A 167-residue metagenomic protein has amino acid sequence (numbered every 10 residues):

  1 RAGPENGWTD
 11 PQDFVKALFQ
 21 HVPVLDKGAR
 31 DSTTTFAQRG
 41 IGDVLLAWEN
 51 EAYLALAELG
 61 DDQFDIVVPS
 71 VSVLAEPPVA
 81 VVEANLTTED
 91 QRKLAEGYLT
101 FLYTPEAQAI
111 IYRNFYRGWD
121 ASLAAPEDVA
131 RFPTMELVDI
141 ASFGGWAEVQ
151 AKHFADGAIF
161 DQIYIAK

Functional and structural regions predicted by a protein language model:
R1-D13, T88-E89, R113-R117: Mature, Sec-exported extracytoplasmic domains of Gram-positive
A2-E5, I66-P69, T88-D90, F101-T104: Short, surface-exposed linear patches
G3-P69: Ligand-binding pocket segment of bilobal, Venus flytrap-like solute-binding proteins
D31-T34, V81-E83, Y116: N-terminal low-complexity, Ser/Thr/acidic repeat segments characteristic of secreted and surface-exposed proteins
N50-L54, S72-L74, N85-T87, Y116-R117: Solvent-exposed loop/turn segments at secondary-structure junctions within structured extracellular/periplasmic domains
E58-L59, V71-V73, P126-F132: A generic structural signal for short, solvent-exposed coil/turn residues that cap or connect secondary-structure
A75-V79: Small-molecule pocket liners
A84-K167: Extracellular/periplasmic juxtamembrane helices and adjacent flexible linkers that interface with membrane partners
